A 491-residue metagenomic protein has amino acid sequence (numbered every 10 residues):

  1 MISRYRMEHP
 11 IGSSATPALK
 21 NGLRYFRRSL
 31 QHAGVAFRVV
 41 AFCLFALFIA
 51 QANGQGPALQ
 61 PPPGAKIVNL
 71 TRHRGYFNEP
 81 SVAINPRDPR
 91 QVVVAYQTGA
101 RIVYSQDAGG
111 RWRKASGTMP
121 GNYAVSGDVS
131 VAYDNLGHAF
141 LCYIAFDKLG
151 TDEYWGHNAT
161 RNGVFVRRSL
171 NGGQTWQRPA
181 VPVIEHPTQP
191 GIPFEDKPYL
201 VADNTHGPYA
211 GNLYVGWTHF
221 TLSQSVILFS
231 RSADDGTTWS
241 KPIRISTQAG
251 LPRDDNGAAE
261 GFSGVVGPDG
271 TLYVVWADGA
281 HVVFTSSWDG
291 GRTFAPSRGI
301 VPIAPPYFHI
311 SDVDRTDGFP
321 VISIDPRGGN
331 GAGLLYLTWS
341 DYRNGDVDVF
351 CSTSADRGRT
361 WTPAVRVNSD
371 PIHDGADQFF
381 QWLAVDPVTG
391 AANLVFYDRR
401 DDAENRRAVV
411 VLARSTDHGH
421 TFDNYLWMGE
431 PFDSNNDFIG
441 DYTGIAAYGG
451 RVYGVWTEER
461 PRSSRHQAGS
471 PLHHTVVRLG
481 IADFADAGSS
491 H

Functional and structural regions predicted by a protein language model:
M1-V35: N-terminal secretory signal peptides that target proteins for export/translocation
R6, A15, V39, C43-L44 (+1 more regions): N-terminal regions of proteins, emphasizing targeting and processing segments when present
S13-S14, L44, R72, S434: Generic alpha-helical structural signal
S29, A36-F48: Bacterial N-terminal signal peptides
F48-G56: Bacterial Sec-dependent signal peptides at the C-terminal "C-region" and cleavage site
Q55-H491: Extracellular, repeat-based ectodomains that mediate carbohydrate processing or recognition
